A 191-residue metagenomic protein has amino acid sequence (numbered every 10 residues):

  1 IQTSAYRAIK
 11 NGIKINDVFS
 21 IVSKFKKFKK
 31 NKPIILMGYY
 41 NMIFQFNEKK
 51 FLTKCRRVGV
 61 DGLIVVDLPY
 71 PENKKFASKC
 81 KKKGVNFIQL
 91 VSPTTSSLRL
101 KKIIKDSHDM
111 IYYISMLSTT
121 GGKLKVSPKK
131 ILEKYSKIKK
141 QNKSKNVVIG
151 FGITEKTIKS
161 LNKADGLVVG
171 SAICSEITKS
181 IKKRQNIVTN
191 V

Functional and structural regions predicted by a protein language model:
I1-I35, S78-P93, K129-V147, I153 (+1 more regions): Alpha-helix-loop-beta-strand connector modules within alpha/beta enzyme cores
K10-I13, G59-E72, N86-T95, L100-K101 (+1 more regions): Catalytic beta/alpha-barrel core
V18-R56, Y70-F76: N-terminal active-site wall of soluble small-molecule enzyme domains
P33-M37, D61-G62, G84-I88, D109-Y112 (+2 more regions): Structural preference for beta-strand elements that scaffold enzyme active sites
M37-Q45, P69-Y70, V91-T95, V148-K156: Glycine-rich beta-to-alpha transition loops that act as phosphate-gripper elements at the mouths of alpha/beta enzyme
V58-E72, Y112-G122, F151-I153, K163-R184: Glycine-rich phosphate-binding active-site loops on the catalytic face of alpha/beta enzymes
T95-D106, Q141-N142, I149-L167: Catalytic cores of alpha/beta
L100-I138, E176-K179: Glycine/Thr-rich beta-alpha phosphate-binding loop at enzyme active sites
